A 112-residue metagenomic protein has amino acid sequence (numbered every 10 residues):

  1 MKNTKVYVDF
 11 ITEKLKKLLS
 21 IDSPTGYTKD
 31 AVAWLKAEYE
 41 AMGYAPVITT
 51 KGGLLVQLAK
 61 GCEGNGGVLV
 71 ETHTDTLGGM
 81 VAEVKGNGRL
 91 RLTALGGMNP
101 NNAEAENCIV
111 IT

Functional and structural regions predicted by a protein language model:
M1-T112: N-terminal hydrophobic/helix-forming segments and targeting peptides
